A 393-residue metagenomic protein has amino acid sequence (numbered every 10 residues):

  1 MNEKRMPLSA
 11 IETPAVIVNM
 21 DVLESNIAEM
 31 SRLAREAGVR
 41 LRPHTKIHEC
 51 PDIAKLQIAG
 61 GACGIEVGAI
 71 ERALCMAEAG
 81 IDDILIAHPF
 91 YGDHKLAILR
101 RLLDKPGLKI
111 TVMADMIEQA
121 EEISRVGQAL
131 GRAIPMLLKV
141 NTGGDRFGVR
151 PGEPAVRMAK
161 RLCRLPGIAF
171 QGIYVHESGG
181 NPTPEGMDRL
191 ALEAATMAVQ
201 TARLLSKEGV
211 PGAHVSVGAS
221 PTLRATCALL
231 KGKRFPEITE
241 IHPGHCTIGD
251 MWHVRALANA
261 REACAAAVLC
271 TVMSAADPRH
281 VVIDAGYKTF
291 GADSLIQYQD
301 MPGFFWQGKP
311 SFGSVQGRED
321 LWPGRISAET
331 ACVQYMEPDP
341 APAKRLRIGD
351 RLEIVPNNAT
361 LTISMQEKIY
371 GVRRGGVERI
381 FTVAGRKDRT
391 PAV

Functional and structural regions predicted by a protein language model:
M1-V18: Generic N-terminal amphipathic, Lys/Arg-enriched alpha-helix
N2-E3, V22-I53, E66: N-terminal glycine-rich anion-binding loops that anchor highly charged ligand groups
L23, K46, M76, L138 (+5 more regions): Conserved, mostly hydrophobic/aromatic
H44-P182: Active-site-proximal beta-alpha core segment in soluble small-molecule metabolic enzymes
P135, T142-A258: Active-site loop/helix belt of alpha/beta enzymes
L223-G308: Active-site loop ensemble at the mouth of alpha/beta enzyme cores that anchors a bound cofactor
R279, I283-V393: C-terminal accessory subdomain/extension
